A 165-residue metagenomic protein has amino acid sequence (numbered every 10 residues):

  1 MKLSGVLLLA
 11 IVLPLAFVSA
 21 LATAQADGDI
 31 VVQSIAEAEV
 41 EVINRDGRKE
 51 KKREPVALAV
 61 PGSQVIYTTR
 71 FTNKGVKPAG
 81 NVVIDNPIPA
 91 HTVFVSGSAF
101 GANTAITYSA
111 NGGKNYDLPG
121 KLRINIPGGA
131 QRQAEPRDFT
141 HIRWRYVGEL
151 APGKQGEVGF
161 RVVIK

Functional and structural regions predicted by a protein language model:
M1-K2: N-terminal secretory signal peptides that target proteins for export/translocation
G5, L21-K165: Exported/extracytosolic protein signature
L8-F17: Bacterial N-terminal signal peptides
